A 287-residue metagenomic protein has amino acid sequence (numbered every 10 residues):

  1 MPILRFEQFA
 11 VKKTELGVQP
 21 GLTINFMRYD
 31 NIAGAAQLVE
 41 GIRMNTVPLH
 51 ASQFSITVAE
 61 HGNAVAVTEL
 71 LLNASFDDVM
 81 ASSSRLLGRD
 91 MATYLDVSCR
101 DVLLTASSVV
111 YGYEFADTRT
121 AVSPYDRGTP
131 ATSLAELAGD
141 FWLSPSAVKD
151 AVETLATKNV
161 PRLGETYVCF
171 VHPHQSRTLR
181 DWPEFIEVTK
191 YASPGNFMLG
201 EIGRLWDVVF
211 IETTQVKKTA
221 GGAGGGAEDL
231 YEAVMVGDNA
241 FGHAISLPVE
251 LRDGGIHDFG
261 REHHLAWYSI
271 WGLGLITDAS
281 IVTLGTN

Functional and structural regions predicted by a protein language model:
M1, E7-Q8, V122-D150, T154 (+1 more regions): Sequence/fold signature of self-assembling virion shell proteins
M1-I56, I281, G285: N-terminal "assembly arms/tails" that initiate or stabilize quaternary assembly in self-assembling proteins
G21, V58-E60, G164, G260: Short, solvent-exposed loop/turn segments at the edges of secondary structure
P48-S75: Short acidic, glycine/tyrosine-flanked loop/strand segments centered on an H-E-D-like triad
E69, V171-P173, S269: Short, structured patches in soluble enzyme cores that scaffold and shape functional sites
A74-T157, T286: Alpha-helical scaffold segments that mediate packing/assembly in large oligomeric complexes
R85, R89, E165, C169 (+2 more regions): Hydrophobic alpha-helical segments involved in membrane association or supramolecular assembly
V160-R180: Hydrophobic, aromatic-enriched interface-forming segments
